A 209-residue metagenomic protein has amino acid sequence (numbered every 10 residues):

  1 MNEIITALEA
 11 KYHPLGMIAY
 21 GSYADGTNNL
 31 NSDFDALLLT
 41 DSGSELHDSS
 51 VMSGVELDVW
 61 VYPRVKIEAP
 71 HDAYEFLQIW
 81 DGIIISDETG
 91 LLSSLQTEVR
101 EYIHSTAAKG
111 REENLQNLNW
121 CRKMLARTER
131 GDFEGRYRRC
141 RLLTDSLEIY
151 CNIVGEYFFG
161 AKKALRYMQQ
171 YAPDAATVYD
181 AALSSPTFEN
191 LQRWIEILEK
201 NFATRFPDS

Functional and structural regions predicted by a protein language model:
M1-E9, A24-N31, L39-S209: Catalytic core of pol beta-like nucleotidyltransferases
P14-Y23: Short gly/ser-rich loop at a beta-strand->alpha-helix junction or flexible surface loop bordering the NTP-binding
A36: Short beta-strand->loop micro-motif that forms the acidic, two-metal-ion catalytic signature in nucleotide-processing
